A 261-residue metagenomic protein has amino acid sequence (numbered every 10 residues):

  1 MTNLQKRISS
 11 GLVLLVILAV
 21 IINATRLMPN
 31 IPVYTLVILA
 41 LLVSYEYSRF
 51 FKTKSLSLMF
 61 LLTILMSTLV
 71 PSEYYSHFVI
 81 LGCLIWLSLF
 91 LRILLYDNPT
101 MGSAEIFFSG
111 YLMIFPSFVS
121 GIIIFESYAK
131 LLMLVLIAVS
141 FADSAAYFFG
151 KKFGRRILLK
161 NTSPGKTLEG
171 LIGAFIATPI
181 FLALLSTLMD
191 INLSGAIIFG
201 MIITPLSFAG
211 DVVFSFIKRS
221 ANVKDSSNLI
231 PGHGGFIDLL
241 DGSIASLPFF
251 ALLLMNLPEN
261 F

Functional and structural regions predicted by a protein language model:
M1-T167, L171-I202: Membrane-embedded alpha-helical bundles of polytopic integral membrane proteins
S55, S220-S243: Interfacial loop-to-transmembrane junctions
M113, I176, S227, I244-A245: Hydrophobic alpha-helical transmembrane segments of integral membrane proteins, especially lipid-exposed positions
F141-K151, L206-R219: Short helical (or helix-break) motifs at transmembrane helix termini and adjacent helical loops in multi-pass membrane
A142-A145, I172, G210, I237-A245: Membrane-embedded alpha-helical segments of transport systems, primarily multispan ion/solute transporters
K218, S243-F250: C-terminal transmembrane helix pair
L252-F261: Juxtamembrane boundary at the C-terminal end of a transmembrane helix
